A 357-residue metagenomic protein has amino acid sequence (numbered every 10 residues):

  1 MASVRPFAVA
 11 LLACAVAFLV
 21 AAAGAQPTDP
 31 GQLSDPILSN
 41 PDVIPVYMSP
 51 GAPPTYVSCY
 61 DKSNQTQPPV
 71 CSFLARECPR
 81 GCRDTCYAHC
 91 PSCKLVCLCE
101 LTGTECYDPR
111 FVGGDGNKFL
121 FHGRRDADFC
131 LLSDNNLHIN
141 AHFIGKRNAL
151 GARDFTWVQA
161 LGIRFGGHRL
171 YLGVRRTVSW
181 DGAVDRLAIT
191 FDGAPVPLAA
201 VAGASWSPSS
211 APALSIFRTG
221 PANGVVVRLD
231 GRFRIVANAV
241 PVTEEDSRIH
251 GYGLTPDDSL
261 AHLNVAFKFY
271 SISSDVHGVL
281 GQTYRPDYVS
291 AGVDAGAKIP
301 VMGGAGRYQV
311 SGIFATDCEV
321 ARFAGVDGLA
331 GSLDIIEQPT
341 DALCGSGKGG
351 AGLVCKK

Functional and structural regions predicted by a protein language model:
R5-G24: Cleavable N-terminal signal peptides of Sec/SRP-targeted secreted and luminal proteins
A13-C14, A21, D35, N40 (+4 more regions): Generic detector of low-complexity/intrinsically disordered segments and short hydrophobic N-terminal stretches
P27-P53: N-terminal, immediately post-signal peptide pro-regions of secreted/luminal proteins
V43-V46, P50-A52, P91-L101, E105-C106 (+2 more regions): Mixed-charge, polar/low-complexity N-terminal
P53-L101: Secreted, short cysteine-rich peptides and small extracellular cysteine-rich domains stabilized by multiple disulfide
L101-K357: Von Willebrand factor type D
